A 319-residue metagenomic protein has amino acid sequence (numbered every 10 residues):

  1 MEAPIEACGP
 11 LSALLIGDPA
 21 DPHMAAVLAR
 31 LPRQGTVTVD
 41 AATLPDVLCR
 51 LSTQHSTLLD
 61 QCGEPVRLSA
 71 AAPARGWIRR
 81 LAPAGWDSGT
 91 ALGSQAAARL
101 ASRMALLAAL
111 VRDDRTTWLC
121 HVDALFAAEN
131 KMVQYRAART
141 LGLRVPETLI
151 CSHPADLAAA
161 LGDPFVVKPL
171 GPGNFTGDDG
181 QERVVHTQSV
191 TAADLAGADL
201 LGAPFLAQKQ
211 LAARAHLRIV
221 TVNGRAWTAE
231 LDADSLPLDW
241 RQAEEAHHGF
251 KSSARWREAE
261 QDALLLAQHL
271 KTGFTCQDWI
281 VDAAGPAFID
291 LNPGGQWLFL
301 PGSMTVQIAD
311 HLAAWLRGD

Functional and structural regions predicted by a protein language model:
G9-L14: Extreme N-terminal starter segment of soluble prokaryotic enzymes
D18-R30, A41-R144: Conserved N-proximal alpha/beta basic substrate-recognition cap immediately N-terminal to, or forming the N-lobe
P32-R33, S52-H55, Q61-C62, T221-R225 (+2 more regions): Short acidic-glycine loop/turn motifs at beta-strand connectors
A42, L81, L170, Q210-L211 (+3 more regions): Anionic group-transfer/hydrolysis microenvironments
A127, V133-D179: Loop-centered beta-sheet repeat module
E147, F205-L206, F274-Q277: A short linear hydrophobic-aromatic micro-motif
G162-E258: Phosphate-binding site of ATP-dependent enzymes
A254-R257, L265-F274, V281-D319: C-terminal active-site "lid" helix and adjoining low-complexity regulatory extension at the edge of ATP-using catalytic
